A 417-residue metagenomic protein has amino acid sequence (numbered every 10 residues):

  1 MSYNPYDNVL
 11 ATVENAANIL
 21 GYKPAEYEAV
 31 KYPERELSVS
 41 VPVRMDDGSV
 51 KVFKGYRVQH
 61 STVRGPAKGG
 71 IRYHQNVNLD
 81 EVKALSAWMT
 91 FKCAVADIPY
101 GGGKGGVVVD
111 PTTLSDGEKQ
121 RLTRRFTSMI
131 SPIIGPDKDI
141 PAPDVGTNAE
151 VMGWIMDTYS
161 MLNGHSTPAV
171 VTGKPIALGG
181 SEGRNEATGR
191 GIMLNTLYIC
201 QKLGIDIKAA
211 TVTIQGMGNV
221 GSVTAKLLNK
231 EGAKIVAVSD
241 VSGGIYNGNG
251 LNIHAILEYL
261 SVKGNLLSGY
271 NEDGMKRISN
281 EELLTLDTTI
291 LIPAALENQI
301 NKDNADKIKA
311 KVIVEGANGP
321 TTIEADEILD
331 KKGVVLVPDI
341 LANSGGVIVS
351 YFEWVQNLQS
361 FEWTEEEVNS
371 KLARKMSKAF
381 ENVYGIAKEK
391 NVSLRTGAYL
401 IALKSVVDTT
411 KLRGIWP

Functional and structural regions predicted by a protein language model:
S2-N4, I199, I308-P417: Adenosine-phosphate binding glycine-rich loop
S2-S40: Short, Gly/Pro- and small/polar-rich lid/capping loops
K23-A29, D97, G135-P143, S166-A169 (+3 more regions): Flexible, glycine/charged-enriched surface loops at secondary-structure junctions
V39-D47, V52-P111: Glycine-rich, N-terminal phosphate-binding loop and its surrounding beta-alpha-beta segment
H74, A94-K208: Glycine/serine-rich phosphate-binding loop and adjoining beta1-alpha1 elements at the start of nucleotide-handling
P175, G180-T285: Glycine-rich phosphate/diphosphate-binding loop of Rossmann-like nucleotide-binding domains
G243-L336: Rossmann-like adenosine-cofactor binding region
